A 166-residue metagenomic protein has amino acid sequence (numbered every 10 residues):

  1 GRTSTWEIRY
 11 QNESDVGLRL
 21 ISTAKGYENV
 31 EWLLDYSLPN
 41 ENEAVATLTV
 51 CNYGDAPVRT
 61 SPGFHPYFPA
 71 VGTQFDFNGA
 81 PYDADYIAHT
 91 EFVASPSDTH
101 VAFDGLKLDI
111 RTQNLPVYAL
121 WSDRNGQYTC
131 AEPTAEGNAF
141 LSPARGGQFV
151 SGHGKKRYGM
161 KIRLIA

Functional and structural regions predicted by a protein language model:
G1-N40: Extended, loop-rich substrate-binding clefts of extracytoplasmic carbohydrate-active enzymes
G17-T23, S97-A166: Beta-strand-rich recognition/accessory modules
K25, E41, Y53-D55, Y67 (+1 more regions): Short coil/turn motifs at secondary-structure junctions
L33-D35, H89-E91, R145-S151: Beta-strand-rich interaction surfaces with strong enrichment in secreted/lumenal proteins
L34-Y36, A44-N52: Short, well-ordered beta-strand segments enriched in hydrophobic/aromatic residues
L38, V50, I162-L164: Hydrophobic beta-strand positions in extracellular immunoglobulin-like domains
N40-E41, G152: Surface-exposed loops/turns
D55-Y118: Active-site/ligand-binding surface loops and adjacent short beta/alpha elements that line catalytic pockets across
